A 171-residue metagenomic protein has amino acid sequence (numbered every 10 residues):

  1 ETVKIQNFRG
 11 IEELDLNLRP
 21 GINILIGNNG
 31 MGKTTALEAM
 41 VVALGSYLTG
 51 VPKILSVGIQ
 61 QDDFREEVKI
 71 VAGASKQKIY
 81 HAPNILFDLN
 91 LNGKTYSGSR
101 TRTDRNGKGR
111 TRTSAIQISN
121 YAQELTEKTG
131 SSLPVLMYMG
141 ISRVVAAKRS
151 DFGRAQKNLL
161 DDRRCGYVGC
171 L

Functional and structural regions predicted by a protein language model:
E1-L171: P-loop NTPase switch/coupling surface
